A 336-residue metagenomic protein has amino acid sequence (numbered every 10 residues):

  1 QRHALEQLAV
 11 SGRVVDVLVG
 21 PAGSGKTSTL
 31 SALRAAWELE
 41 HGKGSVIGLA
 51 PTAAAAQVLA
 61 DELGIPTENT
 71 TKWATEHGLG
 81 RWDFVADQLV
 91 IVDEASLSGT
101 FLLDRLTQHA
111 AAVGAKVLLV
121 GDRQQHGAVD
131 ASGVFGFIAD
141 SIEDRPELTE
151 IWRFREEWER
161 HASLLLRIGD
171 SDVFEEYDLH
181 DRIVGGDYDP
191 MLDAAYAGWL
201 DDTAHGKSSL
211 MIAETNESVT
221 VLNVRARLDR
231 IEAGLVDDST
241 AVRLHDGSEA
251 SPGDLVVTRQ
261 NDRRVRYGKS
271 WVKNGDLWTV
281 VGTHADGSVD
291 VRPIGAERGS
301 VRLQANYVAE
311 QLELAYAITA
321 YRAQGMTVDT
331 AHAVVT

Functional and structural regions predicted by a protein language model:
R2-Q7, D16, S24, A112 (+2 more regions): Conserved helicase motor core of P-loop NTPases
V14-D178: ASCE P-loop NTPase helicase motor core
A86-D87, G206-S208, V328: Phosphate-coordination loops involved in phosphoryl transfer and adenosine-cofactor binding
E297-A309: A short macromolecule-binding patch
Y316-Q324: Conserved SF2 helicase motif VI
M326-V335: A short beta-strand element within the Helicase C-terminal
